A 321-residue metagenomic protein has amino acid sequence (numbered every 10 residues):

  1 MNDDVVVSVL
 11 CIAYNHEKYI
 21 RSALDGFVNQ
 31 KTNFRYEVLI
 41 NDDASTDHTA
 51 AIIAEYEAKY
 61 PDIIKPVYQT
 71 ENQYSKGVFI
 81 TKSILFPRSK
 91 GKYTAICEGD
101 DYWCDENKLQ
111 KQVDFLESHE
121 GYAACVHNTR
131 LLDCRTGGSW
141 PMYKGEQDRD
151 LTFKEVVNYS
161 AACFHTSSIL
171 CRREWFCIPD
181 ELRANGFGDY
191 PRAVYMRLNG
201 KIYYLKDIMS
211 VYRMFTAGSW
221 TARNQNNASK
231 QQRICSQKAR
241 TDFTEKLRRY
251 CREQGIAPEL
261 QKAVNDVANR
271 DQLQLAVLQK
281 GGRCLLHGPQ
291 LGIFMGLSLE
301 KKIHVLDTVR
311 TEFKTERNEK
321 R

Functional and structural regions predicted by a protein language model:
V5-S8, E37, P191: Cell-envelope/extracellular polymer assembly enzymes that use nucleotide-activated donors
D25-R35: Short, acidic, metal-binding catalytic loop of nucleotide-sugar glycosyltransferases
D42-A51, E71: A conserved acidic beta->alpha catalytic loop
H48, D101-F115: Acidic donor-binding/catalytic loop of UDP-sugar-dependent glycosyltransferases, especially processive GT2
P61-I64, Q69-P87, Q110-F176: Flexible acidic/His/Gly-enriched loops in nucleotide-sugar-dependent glycosyltransferase catalytic domains
P87, H127, E146-A228: Conserved nucleotide-sugar donor-binding catalytic segment
T94: Short aromatic/hydrophobic "clamp" motif used to bind/position activated sugar donors
Y212-T216, A222-G255, H287-G288: Catalytic core of nucleotide-sugar-dependent glycosyltransferases
